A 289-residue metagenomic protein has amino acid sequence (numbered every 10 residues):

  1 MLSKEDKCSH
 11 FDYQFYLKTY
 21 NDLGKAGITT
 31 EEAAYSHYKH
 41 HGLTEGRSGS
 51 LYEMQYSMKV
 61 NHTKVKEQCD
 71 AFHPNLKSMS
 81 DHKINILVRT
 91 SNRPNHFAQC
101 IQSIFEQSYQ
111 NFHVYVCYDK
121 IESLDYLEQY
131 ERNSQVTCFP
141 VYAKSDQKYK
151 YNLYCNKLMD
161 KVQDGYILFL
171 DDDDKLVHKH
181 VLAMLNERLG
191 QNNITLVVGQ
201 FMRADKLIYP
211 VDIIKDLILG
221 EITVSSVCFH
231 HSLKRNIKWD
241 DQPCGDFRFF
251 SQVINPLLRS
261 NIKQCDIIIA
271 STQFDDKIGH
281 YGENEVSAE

Functional and structural regions predicted by a protein language model:
M1-T63: Charge-rich, low-complexity intrinsically disordered regions
Y56-S103: N-proximal low-complexity "stem/linker" segments adjacent to membrane-targeting elements
Q102-N111: Short, acidic, metal-binding catalytic loop of nucleotide-sugar glycosyltransferases
N111-E122, P140-K144, D171: Short beta-strand/loop segment that forms part of the nucleotide-sugar
K144-V162: Glycine-rich, basic loop-to-helix element that forms the pyrophosphate-binding segment of sugar-nucleotide handling
I167: Short aromatic/hydrophobic "clamp" motif used to bind/position activated sugar donors
L182-I208: Conserved donor NDP-sugar-binding/catalytic core segment of glycosyltransferases
K215-A288: Conserved nucleotide-sugar donor-binding catalytic segment
